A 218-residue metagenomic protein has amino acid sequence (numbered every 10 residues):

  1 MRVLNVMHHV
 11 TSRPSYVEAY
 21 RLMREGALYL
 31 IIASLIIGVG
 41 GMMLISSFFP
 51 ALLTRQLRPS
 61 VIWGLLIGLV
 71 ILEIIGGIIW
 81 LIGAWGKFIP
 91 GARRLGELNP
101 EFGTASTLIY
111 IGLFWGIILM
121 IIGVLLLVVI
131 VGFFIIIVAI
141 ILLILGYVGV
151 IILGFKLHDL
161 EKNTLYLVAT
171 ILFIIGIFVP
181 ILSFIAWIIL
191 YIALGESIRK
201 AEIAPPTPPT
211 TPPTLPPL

Functional and structural regions predicted by a protein language model:
R2-I45, F49-I67, L72, G76-I122 (+2 more regions): Membrane-interface extramembranous regions at the lipid-water interface
